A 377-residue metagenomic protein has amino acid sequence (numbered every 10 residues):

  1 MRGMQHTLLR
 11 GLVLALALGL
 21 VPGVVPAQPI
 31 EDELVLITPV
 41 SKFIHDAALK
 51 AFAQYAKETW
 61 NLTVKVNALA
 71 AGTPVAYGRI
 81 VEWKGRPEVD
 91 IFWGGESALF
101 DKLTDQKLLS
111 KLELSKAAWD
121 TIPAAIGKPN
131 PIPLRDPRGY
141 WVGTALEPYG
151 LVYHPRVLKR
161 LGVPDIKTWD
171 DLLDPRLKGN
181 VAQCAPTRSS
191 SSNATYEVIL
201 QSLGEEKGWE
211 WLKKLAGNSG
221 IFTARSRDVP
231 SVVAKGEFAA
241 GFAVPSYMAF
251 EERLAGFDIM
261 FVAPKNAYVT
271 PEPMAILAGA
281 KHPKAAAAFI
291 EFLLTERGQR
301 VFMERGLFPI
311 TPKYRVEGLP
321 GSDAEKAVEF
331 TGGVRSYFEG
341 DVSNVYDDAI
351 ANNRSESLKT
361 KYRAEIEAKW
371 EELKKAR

Functional and structural regions predicted by a protein language model:
Q28-K102, P230: Early extracytoplasmic/lumenal segment of secretory-pathway proteins
V35, D170-S190, V198-L200: Short loop->beta-strand "edge-of-pocket" segments that line small-molecule binding or catalytic clefts across diverse
L69-G78, A98, D170, A216-S231 (+1 more regions): Short helix-initiation/N-cap motifs at beta->coil->alpha
G72-L109, T121-R135, Y247-L254: Pocket-flanking alpha-helical
P87-F92, S110-V152, D170, N180: A structural signal for short loop-to-beta-strand junctions that line the ligand-binding cleft of periplasmic/secreted
E197-A263: Ligand-binding pocket segment of bilobal, Venus flytrap-like solute-binding proteins
L277-N344: Mature extracytoplasmic/periplasmic domains
S336-R377: Conserved C-terminal helix/tail region of periplasmic/extracytoplasmic solute-binding proteins
